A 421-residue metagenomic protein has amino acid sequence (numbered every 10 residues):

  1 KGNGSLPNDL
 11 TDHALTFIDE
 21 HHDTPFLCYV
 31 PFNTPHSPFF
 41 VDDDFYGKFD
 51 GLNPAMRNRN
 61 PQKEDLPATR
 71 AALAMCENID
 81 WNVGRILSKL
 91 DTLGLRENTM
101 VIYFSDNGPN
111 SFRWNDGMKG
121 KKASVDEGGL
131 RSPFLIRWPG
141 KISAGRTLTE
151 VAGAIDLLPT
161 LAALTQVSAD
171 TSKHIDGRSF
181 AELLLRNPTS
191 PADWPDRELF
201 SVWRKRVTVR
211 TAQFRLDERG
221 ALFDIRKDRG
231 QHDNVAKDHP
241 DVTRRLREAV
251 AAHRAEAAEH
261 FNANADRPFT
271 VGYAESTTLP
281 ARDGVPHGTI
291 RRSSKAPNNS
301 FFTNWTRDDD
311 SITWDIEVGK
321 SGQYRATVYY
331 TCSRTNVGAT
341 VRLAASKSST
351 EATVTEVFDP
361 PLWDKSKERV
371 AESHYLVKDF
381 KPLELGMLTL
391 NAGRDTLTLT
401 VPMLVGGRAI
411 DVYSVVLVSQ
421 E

Functional and structural regions predicted by a protein language model:
K1-G4, D65-C76, K121, K141-A152 (+2 more regions): Active-site rim elements
S5-D19, L52-N98: A long, amphipathic alpha-helix that forms part of the scaffold/cap immediately adjacent to metal-dependent active
P7-L52, D91-I102, E127, T396: Active-site regions of oxyanion-processing enzymes, predominantly non-cytosolic
A14, L27-V30, L161, R210-P240 (+1 more regions): A short aromatic-rich beta-strand->coil structural motif
F26-P31, M100-Y103, F134-I136, P159-T160 (+2 more regions): Structural recognition of the beta-strand scaffold that forms the well-ordered cores of secreted hydrolase catalytic
P38-D44, K48, W81, S88-K141 (+1 more regions): Histidine-centered active-site microenvironments of extracellular/periplasmic hydrolases and transferases
P109-W114, K122-V125, S143-R146, E150 (+2 more regions): C-terminal cap/loop subdomain of S1 sulfatases and analogous C-terminal strand-loop tails that border
A162-L164, T243-E421: Extracytoplasmic
